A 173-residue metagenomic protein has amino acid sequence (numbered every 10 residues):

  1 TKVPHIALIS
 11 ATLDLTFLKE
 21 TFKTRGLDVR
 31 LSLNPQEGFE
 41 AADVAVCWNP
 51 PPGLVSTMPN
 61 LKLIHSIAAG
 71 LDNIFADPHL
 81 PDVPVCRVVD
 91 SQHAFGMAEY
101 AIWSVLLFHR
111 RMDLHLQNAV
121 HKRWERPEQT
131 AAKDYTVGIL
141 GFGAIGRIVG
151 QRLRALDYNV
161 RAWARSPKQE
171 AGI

Functional and structural regions predicted by a protein language model:
T1-D43: N-terminal glycine-/charge-rich "phosphate-binding" loop or analogous flexible N-terminal tail
V3, D82, K133-T136: Phosphate-coordination loops involved in phosphoryl transfer and adenosine-cofactor binding
T21, Y100, S104, I148 (+1 more regions): Rossmann-fold NAD(P)-dependent oxidoreductase module
D28-R30, P84, N159: Conserved beta-strand segments of alpha/beta enzyme cores
R30-A41, P52-V55, Q169-I173: Short acidic low-complexity segments
D43-L116: Phosphate/diphosphate ligand-binding glycine-rich loop within oxidoreductases
P127-I173: Rossmann-like dinucleotide/phosphate-binding beta-alpha-beta segment
